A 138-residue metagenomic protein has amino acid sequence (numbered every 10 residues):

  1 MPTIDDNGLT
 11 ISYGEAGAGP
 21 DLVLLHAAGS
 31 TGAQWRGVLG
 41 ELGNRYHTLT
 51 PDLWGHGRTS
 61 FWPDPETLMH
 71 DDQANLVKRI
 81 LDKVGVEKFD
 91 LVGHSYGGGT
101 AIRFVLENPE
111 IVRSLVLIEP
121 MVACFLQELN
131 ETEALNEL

Functional and structural regions predicted by a protein language model:
D5-E66, I80: Conserved HGGG/HGGXW glycine-rich cap/lid loop of the alpha/beta-hydrolase fold
R36, K78, I102-L106: Short, hydrophobic alpha-helix immediately C-terminal to the catalytic nucleophile
D52, D90, R113-V116: Residue in the alpha/beta-hydrolase core beta-strand immediately N-terminal to the catalytic nucleophile
W62-L68, N130-E133: Short glycine-enriched, charge-decorated loop/helix-capping segments at active-site entrances that position
D71-F89: Conserved acidic catalytic loop of the alpha/beta-hydrolase fold
Q73, L91-G93, I118: Short beta-strand immediately N-terminal to the catalytic nucleophile in serine-hydrolase-like folds
G93, G97, A101: Gly/Ala-rich beta-loop-alpha elbow adjacent to hydrolase catalytic centers
I102, L106-L138: Flexible "cap/lid" loop of the alpha/beta hydrolase fold
